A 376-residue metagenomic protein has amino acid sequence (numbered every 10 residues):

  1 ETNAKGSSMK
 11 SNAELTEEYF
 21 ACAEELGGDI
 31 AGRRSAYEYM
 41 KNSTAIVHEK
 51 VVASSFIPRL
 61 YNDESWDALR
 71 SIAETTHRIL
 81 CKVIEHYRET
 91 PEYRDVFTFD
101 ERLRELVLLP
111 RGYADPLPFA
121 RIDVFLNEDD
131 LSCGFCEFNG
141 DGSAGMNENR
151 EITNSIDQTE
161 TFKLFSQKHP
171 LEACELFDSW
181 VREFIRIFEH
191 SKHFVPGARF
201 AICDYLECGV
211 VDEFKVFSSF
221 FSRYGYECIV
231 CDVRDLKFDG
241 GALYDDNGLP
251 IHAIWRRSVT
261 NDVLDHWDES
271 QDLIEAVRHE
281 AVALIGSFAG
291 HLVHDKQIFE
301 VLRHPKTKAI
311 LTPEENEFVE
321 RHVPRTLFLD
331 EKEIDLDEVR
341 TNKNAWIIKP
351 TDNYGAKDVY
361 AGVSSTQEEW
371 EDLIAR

Functional and structural regions predicted by a protein language model:
T2-R376: Preference for protein termini
